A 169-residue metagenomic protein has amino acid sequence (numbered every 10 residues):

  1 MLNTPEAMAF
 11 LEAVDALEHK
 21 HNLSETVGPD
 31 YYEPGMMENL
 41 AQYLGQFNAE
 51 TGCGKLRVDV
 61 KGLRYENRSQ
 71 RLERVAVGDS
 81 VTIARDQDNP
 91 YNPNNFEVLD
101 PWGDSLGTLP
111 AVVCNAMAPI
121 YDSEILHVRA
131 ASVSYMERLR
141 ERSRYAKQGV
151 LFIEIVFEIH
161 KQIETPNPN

Functional and structural regions predicted by a protein language model:
M1-N169: Conserved active-site motif detector
